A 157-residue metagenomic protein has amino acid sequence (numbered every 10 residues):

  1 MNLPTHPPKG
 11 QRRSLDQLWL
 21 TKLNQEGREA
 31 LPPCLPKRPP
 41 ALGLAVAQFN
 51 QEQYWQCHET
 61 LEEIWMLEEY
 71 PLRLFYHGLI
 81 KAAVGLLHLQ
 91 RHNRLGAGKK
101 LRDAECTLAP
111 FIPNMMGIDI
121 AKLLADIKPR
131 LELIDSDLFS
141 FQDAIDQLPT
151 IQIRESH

Functional and structural regions predicted by a protein language model:
M1-Q56, T60-E68, P110-H157: N-terminal alpha-helical interaction modules that lie
L35, R73-F75: Residue signature of alpha-solenoid helical repeat architecture, marking inter-repeat boundaries and helix-start
W55, R73, L95-K99: Short, solvent-exposed positions on alpha-helices
F75-H77, H88, H92-N93: Short Lys/Arg-rich amphipathic alpha-helical segments
R94-I112: TPR/TPR-like (Sel1-like) alpha-helical repeat modules
